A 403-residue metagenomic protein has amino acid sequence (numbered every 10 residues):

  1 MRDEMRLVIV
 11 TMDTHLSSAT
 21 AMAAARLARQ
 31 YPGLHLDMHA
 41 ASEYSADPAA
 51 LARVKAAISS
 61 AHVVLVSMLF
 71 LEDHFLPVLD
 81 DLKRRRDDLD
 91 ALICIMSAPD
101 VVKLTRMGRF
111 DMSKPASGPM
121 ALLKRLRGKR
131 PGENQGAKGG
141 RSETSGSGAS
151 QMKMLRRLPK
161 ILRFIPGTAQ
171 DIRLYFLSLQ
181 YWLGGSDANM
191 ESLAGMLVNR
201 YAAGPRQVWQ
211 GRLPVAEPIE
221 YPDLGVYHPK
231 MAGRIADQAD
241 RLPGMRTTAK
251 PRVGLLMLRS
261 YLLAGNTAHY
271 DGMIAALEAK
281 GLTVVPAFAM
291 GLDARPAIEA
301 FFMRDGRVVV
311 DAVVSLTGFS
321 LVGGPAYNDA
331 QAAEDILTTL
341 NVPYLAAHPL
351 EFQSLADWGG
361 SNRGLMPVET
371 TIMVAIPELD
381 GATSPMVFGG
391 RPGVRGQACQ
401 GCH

Functional and structural regions predicted by a protein language model:
M1-H403: An N-terminal assembly and electron-transfer interface module characteristic of large anaerobic redox and radical
